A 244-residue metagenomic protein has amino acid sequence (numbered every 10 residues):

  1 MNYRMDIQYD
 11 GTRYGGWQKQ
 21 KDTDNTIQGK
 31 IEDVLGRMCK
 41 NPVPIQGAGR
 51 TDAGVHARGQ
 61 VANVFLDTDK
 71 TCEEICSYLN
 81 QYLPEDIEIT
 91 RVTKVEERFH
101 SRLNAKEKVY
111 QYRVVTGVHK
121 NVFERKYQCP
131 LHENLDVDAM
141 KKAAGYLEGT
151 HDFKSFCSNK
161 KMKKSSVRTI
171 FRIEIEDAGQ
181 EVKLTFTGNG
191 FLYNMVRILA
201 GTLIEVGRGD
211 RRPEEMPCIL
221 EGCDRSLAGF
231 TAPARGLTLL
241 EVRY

Functional and structural regions predicted by a protein language model:
M1-Y244: Structured-RNA-binding interfaces characteristic of tRNA pseudouridine synthases
